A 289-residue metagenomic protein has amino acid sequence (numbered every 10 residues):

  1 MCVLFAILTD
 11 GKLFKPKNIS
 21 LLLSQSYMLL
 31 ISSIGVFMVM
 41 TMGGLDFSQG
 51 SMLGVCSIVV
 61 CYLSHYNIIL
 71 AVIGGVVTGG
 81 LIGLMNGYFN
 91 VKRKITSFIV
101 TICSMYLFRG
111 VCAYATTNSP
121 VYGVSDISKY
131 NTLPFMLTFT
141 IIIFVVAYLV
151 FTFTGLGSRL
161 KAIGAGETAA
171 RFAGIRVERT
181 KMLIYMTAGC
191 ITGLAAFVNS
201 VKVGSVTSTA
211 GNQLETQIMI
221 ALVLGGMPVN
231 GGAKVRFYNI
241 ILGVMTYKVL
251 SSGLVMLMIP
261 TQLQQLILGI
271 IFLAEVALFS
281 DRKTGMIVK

Functional and structural regions predicted by a protein language model:
M1-F14, M42, V111-T116, L149-G155 (+1 more regions): Structural signal for alpha-helical transmembrane segments and their membrane-water exit/capping regions in multi-pass
M1-V3, V145, A165-R179, L250-K289: Cytosolic-side transmembrane-helix boundaries in multi-pass membrane proteins
C2-T9, K15-H65, L222-K234, I270: Single transmembrane alpha-helix segments in multi-pass membrane proteins
G11-L21, C112, F151, Y185 (+2 more regions): Inter-helical junctions in multi-pass inner-membrane proteins, predominant in energy-converting antiporter-like
P16, R93-L156, T180-L183, K202-G211 (+2 more regions): Transmembrane helix-bundle core of multi-pass membrane transporters and related energy-transducing complexes
M42-L45, L81-G123, F153, M219-Y238 (+1 more regions): Short loop segments and helix-boundary regions at transmembrane helix junctions of multi-pass inner-membrane proteins
Y66-I69, G74-G75, L81-N86, N90 (+1 more regions): Helix-loop-helix "hairpin" substructures at the membrane interface of multi-pass membrane proteins
T192, V206-L266: Transmembrane alpha-helical segments in multi-pass inner-membrane proteins
